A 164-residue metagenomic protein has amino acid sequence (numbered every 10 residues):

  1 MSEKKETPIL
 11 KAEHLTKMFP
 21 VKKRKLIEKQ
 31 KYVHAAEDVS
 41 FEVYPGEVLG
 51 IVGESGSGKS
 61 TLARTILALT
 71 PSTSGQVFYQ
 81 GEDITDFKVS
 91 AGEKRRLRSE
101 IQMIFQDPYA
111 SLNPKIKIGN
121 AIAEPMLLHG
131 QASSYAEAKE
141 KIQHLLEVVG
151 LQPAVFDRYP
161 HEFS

Functional and structural regions predicted by a protein language model:
M1-Y32: ABC-family P-loop ATPase nucleotide-binding domain
L10, H34-A36, R98: Conserved structural motif at the start of ABC-family nucleotide-binding domains
L26-K29, I84-Q102, L128, Y135: ABC ATPase NBD coupling module
V52-G53: The feature captures the beta-strand-to-loop junction immediately N-terminal to the Walker
L67: Helix-to-loop junction immediately C-terminal to a conserved catalytic motif
G75-D86: Conserved ABC transporter NBD signature motif
D83, A136-A154: Conserved ABC ATPase "signature" region
D107, P114-L128: Q-loop/switch helix immediately C-terminal to the Walker
